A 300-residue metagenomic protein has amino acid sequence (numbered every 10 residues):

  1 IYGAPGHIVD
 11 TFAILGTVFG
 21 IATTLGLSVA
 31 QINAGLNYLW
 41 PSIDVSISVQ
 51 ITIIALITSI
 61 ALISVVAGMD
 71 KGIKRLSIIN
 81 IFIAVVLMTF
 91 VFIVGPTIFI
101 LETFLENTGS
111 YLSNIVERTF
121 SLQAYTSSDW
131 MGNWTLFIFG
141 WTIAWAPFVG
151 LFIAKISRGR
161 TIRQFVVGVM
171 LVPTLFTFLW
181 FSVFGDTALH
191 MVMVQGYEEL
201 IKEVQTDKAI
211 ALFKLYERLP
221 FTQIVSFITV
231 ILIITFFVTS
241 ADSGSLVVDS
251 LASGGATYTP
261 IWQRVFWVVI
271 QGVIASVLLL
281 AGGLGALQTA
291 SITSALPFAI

Functional and structural regions predicted by a protein language model:
Y2-I14, S46-I51, I162-G168, G254-W267: Membrane-interface alpha-helices at helix entry/exit sites of multi-pass transporters
P5, G16-R160, V167, V172-F227: Membrane-embedded translocation segments of transport machinery
I14-L27, Q31, S226-G254, I274: Alpha-helical transmembrane segments of helical membrane proteins, especially in multi-pass transport, channel
I57, P173-F176, Q263-L279, P297: Hydrophobic membrane-spanning alpha-helices of multi-pass integral membrane proteins
A61, T177, F181-V183, S240-S245 (+2 more regions): Alpha-helical transmembrane segments and, especially, the helix-loop junctions at the ends of these helices
G68-G72, I153-R163, S243-W262, G283-L284: Alpha-helical transmembrane segments
A290-I300: Small-residue-rich transmembrane alpha-helices that serve as helix-helix interface/gating elements in multipass
